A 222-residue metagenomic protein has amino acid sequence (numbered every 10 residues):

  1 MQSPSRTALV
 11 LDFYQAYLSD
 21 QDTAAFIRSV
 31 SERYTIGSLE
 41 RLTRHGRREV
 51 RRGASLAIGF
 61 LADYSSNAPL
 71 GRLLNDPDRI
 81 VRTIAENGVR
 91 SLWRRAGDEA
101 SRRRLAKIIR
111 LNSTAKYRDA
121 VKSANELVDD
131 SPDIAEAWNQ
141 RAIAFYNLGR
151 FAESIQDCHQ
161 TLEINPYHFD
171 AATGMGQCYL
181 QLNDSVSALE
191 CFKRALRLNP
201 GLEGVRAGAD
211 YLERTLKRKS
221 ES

Functional and structural regions predicted by a protein language model:
P4-A8, S29-R44, D63-N75, D98-L105 (+1 more regions): Amphipathic alpha-helical scaffolding segments comprising HEAT/armadillo-like alpha-solenoid repeats
F60, S91-R95, S113, N147 (+2 more regions): Register position in tetratricopeptide repeats
